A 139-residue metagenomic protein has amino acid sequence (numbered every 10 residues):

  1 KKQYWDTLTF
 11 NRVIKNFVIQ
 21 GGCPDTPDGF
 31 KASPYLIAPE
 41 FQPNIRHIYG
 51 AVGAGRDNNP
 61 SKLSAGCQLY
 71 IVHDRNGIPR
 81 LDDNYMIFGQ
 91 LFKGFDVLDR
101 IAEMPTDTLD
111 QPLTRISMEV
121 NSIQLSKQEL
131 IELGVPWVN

Functional and structural regions predicted by a protein language model:
K1-N139: Cyclophilin-like peptidyl-prolyl cis-trans isomerases
